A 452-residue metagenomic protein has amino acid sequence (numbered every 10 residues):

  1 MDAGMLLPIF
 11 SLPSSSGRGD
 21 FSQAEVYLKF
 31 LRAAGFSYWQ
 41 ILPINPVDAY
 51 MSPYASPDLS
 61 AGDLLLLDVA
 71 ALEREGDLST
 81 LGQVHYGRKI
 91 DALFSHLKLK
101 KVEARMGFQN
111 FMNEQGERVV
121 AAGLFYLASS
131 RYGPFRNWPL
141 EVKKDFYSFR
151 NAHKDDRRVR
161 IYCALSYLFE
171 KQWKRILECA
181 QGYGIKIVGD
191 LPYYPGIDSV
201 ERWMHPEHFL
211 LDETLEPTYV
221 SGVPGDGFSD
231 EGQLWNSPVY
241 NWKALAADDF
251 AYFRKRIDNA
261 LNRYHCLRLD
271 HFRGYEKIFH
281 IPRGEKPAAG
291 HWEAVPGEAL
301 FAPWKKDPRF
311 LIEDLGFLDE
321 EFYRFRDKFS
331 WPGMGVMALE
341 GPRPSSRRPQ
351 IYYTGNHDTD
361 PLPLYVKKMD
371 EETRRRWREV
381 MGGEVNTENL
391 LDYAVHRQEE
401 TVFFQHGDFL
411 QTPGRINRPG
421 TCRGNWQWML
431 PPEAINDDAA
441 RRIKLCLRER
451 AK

Functional and structural regions predicted by a protein language model:
M1-Q23, K29-G35: Mature N-terminal, pre-catalytic/accessory segment of carbohydrate-active enzymes
L6-P8, P13-G17, Y50-E170, Y194-P413 (+2 more regions): Alpha-amylase-like alpha-glycosidases and glucanotransferases acting on alpha-linked glucans and related
Q23-V47, N262-C266: Catalytic domains of carbohydrate-active enzymes, especially glycoside hydrolases
Y27, I176, F322: Aromatic/hydrophobic pocket-lining residues that form π-stacking "cages" and hydrophobic walls in ligand
F36, I185, W331: Short glycine/serine/threonine/alanine-rich loop segments
L168-G182, K186-I187: Active-site pocket-lining segments that scaffold enzyme catalytic pockets across diverse folds
V188-P192: Gly/Pro-rich turn-and-neighbor structural signature
R423, A440-K452: C-terminal accessory segments of extracellular proteins
